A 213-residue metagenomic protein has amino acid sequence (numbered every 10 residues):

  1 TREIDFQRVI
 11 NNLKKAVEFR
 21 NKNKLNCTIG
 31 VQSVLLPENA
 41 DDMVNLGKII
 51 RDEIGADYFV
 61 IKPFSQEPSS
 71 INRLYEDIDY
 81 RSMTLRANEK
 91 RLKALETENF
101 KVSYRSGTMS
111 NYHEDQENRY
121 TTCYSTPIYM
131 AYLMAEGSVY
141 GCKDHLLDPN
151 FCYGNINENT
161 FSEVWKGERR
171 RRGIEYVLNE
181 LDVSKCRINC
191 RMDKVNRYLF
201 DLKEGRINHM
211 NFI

Functional and structural regions predicted by a protein language model:
T1-N159, L199-D201, M210: Radical SAM enzyme [4Fe-4S]-AdoMet core and its adjacent flexible, acidic and glycine-rich loops/tails across
F19-K22, G167, M192, N196-R197: A structural signal for alpha-helix termini and helix-coil/disorder junctions
K24, N179-L181, G205: Short loop/turn hinge sites at secondary-structure boundaries
N118, H145-D193: Membrane-interface junctions of multi-pass transporters
I188-I213: An exposure/low-complexity boundary signal
